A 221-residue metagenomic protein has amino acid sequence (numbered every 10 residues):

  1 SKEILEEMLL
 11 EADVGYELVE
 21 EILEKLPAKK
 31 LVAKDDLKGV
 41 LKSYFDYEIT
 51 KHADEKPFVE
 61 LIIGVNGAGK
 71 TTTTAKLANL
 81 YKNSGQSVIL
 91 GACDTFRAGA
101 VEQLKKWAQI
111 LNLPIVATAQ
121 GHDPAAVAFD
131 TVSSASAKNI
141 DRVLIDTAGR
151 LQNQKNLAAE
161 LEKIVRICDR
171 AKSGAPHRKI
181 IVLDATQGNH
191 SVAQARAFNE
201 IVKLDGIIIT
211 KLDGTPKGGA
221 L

Functional and structural regions predicted by a protein language model:
S1-T95, A100-I145: Primarily NTPase-proximal linker/entry elements flanking Walker-type ATP/GTP-binding cores
G15, V65-N66, G91-F96, Q120 (+3 more regions): G-domain G4 guanine-recognition motif of GTPases
L26-A28, G149-R150, K203: Glycine-rich phosphate/diphosphate-binding loops and the adjacent beta-loop-alpha structural elements that coordinate
P124-K138, Q152-L221: Conserved catalytic-core segment of NTP-binding enzymes
